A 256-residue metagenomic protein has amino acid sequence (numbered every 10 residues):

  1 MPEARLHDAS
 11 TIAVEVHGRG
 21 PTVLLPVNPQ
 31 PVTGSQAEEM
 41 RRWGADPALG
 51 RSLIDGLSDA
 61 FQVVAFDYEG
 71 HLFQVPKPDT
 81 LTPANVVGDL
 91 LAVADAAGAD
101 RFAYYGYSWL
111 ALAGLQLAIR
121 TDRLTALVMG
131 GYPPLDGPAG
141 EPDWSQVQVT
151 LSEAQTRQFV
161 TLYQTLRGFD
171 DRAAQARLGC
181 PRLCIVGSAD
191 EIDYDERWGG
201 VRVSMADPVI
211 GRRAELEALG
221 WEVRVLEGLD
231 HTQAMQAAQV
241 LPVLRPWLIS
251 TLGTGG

Functional and structural regions predicted by a protein language model:
G20-Q36: Short beta-strand element of the alpha/beta-hydrolase
G44-F73: Conserved alpha/beta-hydrolase
A84-F102: Conserved acidic catalytic loop of the alpha/beta-hydrolase fold
D100-G137: Conserved hydrolase catalytic core segment
T156-A174, A206-G211: Active-site nucleophile elbow and catalytic-triad environment of alpha/beta-hydrolase enzymes
L178, C184-V186: Short beta-strand/loop motif that positions the catalytic acidic residue of the alpha/beta-hydrolase fold
S188-R224, H231: Conserved loop-alpha-helix segment in the C-terminal half of the alpha/beta-hydrolase fold that carries the catalytic
I210, E217-G256: Catalytic active-site module of serine/aspartate enzymes centered on a nucleophile-bearing elbow/loop
